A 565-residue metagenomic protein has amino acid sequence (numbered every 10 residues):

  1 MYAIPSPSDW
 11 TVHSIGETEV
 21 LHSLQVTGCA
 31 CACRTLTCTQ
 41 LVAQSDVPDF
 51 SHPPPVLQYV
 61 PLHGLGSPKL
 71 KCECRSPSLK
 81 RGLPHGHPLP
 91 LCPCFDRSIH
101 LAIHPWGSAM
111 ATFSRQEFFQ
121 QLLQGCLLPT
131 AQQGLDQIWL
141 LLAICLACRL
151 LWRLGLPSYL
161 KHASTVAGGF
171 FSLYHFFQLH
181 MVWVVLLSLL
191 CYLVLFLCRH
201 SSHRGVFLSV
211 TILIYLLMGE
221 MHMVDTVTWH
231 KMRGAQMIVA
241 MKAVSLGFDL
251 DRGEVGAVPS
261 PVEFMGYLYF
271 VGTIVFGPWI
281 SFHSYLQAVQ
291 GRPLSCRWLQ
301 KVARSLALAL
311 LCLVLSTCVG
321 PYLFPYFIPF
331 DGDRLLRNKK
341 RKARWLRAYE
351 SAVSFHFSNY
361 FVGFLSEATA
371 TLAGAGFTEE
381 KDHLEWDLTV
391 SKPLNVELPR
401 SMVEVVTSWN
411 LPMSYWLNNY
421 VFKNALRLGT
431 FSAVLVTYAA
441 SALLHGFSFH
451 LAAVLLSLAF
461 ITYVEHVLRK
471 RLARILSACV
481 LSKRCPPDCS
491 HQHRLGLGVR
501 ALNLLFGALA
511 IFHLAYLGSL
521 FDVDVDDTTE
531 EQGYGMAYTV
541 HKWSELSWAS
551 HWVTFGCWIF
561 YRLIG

Functional and structural regions predicted by a protein language model:
Y2-S23, P53, Q58, H63-G66 (+1 more regions): Non-catalytic, membrane-anchoring transmembrane segments at the edges
A3, A30-A32, V47, V60: Short hydrophobic alpha-helical segments enriched in small aliphatic residues
Q25, T39-V42: Intrinsic disorder/low-complexity segments
A43-D46, L91: N-terminal leader/targeting signatures
